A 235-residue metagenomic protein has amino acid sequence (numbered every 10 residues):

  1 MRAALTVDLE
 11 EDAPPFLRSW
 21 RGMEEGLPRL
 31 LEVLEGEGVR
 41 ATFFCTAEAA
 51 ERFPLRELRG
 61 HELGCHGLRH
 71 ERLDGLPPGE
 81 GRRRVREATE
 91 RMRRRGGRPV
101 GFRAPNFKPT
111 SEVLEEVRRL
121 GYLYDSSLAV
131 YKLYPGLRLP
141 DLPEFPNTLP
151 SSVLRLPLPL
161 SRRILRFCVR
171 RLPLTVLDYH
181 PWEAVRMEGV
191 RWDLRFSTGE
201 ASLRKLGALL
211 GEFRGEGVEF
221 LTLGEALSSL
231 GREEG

Functional and structural regions predicted by a protein language model:
M1-G101, N106-P146, S161-G235: Catalytic alpha-helical scaffold of carbohydrate-active enzymes acting on polysaccharides/glycoconjugates
S151-I164: Binuclear metal-dependent hydrolase catalytic cores centered on His/Asp/Glu-rich metal-binding motifs
